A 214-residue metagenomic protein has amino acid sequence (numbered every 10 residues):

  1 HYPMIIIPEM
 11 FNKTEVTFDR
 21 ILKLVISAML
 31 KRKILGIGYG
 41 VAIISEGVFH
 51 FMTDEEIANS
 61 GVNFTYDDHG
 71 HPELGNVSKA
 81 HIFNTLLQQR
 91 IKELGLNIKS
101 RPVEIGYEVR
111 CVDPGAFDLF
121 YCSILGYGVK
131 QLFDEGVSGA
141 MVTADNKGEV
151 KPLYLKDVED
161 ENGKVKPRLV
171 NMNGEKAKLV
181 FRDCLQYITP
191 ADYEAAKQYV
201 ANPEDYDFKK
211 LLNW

Functional and structural regions predicted by a protein language model:
H1-I98: Accessory alpha-helical/coil subdomains and C-terminal extensions that flank or cap enzyme catalytic cores
I57-W214: C-terminal non-catalytic interaction/assembly regions of soluble proteins
